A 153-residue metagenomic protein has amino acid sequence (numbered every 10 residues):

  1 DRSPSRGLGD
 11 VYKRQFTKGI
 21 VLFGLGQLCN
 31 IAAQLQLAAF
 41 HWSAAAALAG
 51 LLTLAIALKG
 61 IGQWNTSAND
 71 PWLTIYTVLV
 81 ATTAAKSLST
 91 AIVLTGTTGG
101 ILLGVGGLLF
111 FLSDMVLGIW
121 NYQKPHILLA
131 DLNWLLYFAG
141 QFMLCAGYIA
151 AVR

Functional and structural regions predicted by a protein language model:
D1-Y12: Single conserved hydrophobic/aromatic residue that forms the stacking wall/gate of nucleotide- or nucleobase-binding
K13-T17, L35-W42, I61-P71, I92-T95 (+1 more regions): Membrane-interface helix caps and helix-loop-helix hairpins in membrane proteins
F16-L25, A44-L48, N69-V78, A130-L132: Cytoplasmic-side transmembrane-helix entry/capping segments in multi-pass membrane proteins
G19-I20, A38-L51, G100-L108: Structural signature of hydrophobic alpha-helical transmembrane segments
L22-Q34, T74-S87, L135-M143: Small-residue-rich segments of transmembrane alpha-helices in multi-pass membrane proteins, especially helix faces
L58-G99, L103: Active-site rim beta-loop-alpha module in soluble metabolic enzymes
F110-Y122: Transmembrane alpha-helical segments of integral membrane proteins
Y148-R153: Juxtamembrane boundary at the C-terminal end of a transmembrane helix
